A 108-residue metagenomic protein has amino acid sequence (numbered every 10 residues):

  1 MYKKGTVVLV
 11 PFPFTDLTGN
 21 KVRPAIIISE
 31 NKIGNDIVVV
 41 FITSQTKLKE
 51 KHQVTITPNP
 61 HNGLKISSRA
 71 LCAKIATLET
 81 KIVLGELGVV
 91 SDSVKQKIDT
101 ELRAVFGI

Functional and structural regions predicted by a protein language model:
P13-L17: Short, charged beta-turn/beta-strand-edge "cap" motif at the junction between a beta-strand and an adjacent loop
T18-K21, I27-P60: Compact nucleic-acid interaction/catalytic patches
A25-I26, I98: Hydrophobic alpha-helical segments that mediate membrane insertion or helix-helix packing
H61-I108: C-terminal terminal-subdomain/extension
